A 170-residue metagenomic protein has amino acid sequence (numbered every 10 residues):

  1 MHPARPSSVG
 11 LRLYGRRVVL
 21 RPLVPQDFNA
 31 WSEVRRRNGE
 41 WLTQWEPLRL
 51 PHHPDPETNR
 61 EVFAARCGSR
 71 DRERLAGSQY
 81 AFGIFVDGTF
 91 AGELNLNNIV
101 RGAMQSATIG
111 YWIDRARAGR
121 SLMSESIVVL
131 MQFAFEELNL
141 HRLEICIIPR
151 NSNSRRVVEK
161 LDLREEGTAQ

Functional and structural regions predicted by a protein language model:
M1-A116: GNAT-family acyltransferases
P25, P149-N151: A short coil/beta-turn micro-motif at the C-terminal edge of the histidine kinase catalytic ATP-binding domain
F82, F133-F135, L163: Conserved hydrophobic/aromatic "anchor" residues that stabilize well-ordered secondary structure elements
Y111-I113, G119-F133, S152-K160: Conserved acetyl-CoA-binding loop-helix of GNAT-fold acetyltransferases
E136-C146: Conserved GNAT acetyl-CoA-binding A-motif
C146, D162-Q170: Conserved catalytic-core motifs of GNAT/GCN5-like acyltransferases
